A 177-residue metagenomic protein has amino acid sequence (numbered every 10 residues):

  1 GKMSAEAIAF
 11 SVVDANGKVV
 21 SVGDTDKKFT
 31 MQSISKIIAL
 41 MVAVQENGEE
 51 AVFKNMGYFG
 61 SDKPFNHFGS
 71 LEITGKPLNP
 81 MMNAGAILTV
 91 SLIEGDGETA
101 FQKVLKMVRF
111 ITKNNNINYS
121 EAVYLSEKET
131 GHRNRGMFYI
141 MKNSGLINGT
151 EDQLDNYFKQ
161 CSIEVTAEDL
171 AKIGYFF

Functional and structural regions predicted by a protein language model:
G1-V22: A short, well-structured edge-of-sheet supersecondary motif
M3-A5, V13, M31-I37, S61 (+1 more regions): Generic structural signal for well-ordered secondary structure
G17, T30-F53, I173: Active-site SXXK
V22-G23, D155: Short amphipathic alpha-helical segments at helix-loop
D26-K28: A short acidic/small-residue loop/turn micro-motif
S33-S35, A39, M81-L88, R133 (+1 more regions): Catalytic-loop motifs flanking and including active-site residues across diverse enzymes
A43-Q160: Active-site-adjacent helix/loop patches that line small-molecule binding or acyl-intermediate pockets
Q160-F177: Long, repeat-rich segments with strong aromatic
